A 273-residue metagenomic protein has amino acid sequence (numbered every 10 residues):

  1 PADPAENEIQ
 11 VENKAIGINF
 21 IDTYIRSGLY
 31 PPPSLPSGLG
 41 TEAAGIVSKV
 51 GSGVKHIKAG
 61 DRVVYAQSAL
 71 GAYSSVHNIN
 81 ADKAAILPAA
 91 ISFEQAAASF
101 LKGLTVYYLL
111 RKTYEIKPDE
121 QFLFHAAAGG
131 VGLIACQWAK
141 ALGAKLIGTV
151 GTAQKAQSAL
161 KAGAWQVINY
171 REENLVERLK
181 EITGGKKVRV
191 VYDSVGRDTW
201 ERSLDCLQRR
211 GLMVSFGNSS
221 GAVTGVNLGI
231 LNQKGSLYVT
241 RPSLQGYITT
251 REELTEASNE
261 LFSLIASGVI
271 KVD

Functional and structural regions predicted by a protein language model:
P1-I18, S27-G71: Glycine-rich beta-strand-centered segment in the early N-terminal region that forms part of a ligand/cofactor-binding
I57-K58, I116, L207: Short, well-ordered loop/turn sites that connect or cap secondary structure elements
R62, Q121, K145, G211-L212 (+1 more regions): Short glycine-centered segments of the SAM/dcSAM-binding site in methyltransferase folds
R62-A128: NAD(P)H dinucleotide-binding glycine-rich loop of Rossmann-like/cofactor-binding domains, especially the beta1-alpha1
A72-S75, V150-S158, V223-L228: Short, glycine/polar-rich helix-capping loops at beta-to-alpha or helix-loop-helix junctions that flank or form
S99-E173: Mid-domain Rossmann-like dinucleotide-binding core that forms the NAD(H)/NADP(H) cofactor-binding site
V150, D198-I270: Glycine-rich phosphate-binding loop and adjacent beta-alpha segment of Rossmann(oid) nucleotide-cofactor-binding
N174-G185: Short amphipathic alpha-helix with an adjacent loop that forms part of the alpha/beta core around
